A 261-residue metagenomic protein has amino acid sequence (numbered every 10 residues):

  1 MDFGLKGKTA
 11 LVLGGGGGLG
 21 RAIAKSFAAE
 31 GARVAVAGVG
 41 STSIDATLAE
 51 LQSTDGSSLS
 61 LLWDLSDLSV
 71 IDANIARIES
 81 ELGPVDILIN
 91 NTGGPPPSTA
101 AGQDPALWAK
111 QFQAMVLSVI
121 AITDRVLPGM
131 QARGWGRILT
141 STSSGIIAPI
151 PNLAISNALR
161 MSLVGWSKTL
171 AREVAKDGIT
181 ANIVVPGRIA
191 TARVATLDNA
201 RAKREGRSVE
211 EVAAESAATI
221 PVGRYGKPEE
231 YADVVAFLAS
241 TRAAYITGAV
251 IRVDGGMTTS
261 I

Functional and structural regions predicted by a protein language model:
T9, G14-G17, G40: Conserved glycine-rich cofactor-binding loop
I71, T99-F112, S216: Substrate-binding pocket helix/loop in short-chain dehydrogenase/reductase
T123-D124, K168: A short, exposed helix-loop element centered on a Lys and neighboring polar residues
P128, R172-E173, A244: Alpha-helical segment proximal to the catalytic Tyr-Lys
L139-L163, S167-K176, R188-I189: Catalytic loop of short-chain dehydrogenase/reductase
A148, R224, A236, T247-I261: Short C-terminal tail/terminal secondary-structure segment of NAD(P)H-dependent dehydrogenase/reductase domains
A175, T180, I246-G248: Short, small/polar-rich loop/turn modules that mediate ligand/substrate recognition or access, typified
